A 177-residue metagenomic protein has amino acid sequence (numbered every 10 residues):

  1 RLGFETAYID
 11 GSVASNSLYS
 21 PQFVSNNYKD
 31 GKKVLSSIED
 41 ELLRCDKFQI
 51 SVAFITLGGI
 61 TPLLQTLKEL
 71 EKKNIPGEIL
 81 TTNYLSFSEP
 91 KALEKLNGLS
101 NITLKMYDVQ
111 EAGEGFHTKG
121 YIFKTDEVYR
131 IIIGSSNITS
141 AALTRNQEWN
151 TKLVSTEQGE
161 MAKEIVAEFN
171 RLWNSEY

Functional and structural regions predicted by a protein language model:
R1-Y177: PLD/PLD-like phosphodiesterase catalytic module centered on the HKD motif
